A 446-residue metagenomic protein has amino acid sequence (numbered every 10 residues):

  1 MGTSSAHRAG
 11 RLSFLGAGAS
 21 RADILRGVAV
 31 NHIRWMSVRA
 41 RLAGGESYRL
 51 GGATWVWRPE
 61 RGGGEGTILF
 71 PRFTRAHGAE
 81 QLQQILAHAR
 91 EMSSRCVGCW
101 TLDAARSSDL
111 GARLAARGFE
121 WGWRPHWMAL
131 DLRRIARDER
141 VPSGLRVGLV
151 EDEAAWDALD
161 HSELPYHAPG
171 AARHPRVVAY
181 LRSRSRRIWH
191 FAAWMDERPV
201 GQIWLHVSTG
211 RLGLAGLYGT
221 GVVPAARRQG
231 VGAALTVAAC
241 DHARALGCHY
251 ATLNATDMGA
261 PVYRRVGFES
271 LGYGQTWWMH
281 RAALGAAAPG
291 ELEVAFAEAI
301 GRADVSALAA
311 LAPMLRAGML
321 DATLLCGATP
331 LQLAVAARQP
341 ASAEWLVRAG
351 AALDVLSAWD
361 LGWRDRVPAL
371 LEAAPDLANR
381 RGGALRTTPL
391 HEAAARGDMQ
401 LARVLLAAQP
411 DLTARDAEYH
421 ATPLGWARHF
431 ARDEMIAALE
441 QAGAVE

Functional and structural regions predicted by a protein language model:
G2-E91, R106, A172-H174, E293: N-terminal charged segments
A76-A155, Q275-M279: Acyl-donor-binding surface of acyltransferase catalytic domains
A79-L86, V222, R228-D241: Conserved acetyl-CoA-binding loop-helix of GNAT-fold acetyltransferases
S93-D103, A243-A255: Conserved GNAT acetyl-CoA-binding A-motif
H174-V222: A conserved beta-strand-loop-helix scaffold within acyl/acetyltransferase catalytic domains
P289-E298, L320-Q332, A352-W359, N379-E392 (+1 more regions): Ankyrin-repeat boundary/"N-cap" motif
E298-D304, L333-Q339, S357-W363, E392-D398 (+1 more regions): Ankyrin repeat A-helix N-terminal signature
D304-A312, Q339-V347, W363-E372, D398-L406 (+1 more regions): Ankyrin repeat structural motif
